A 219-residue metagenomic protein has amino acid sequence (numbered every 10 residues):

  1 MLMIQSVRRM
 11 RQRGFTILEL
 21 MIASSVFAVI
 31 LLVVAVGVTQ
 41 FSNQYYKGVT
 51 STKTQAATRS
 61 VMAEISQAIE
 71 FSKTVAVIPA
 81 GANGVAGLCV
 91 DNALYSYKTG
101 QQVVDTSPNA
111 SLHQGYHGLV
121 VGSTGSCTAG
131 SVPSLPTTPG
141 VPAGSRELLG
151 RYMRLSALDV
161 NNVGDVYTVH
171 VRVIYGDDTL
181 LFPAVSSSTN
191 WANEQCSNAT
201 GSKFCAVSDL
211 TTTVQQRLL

Functional and structural regions predicted by a protein language model:
L2-S6, R13-F71: Aliphatic-rich helix starts adjacent to a transmembrane/signal segment
V7-R11, F204-C205: Extreme N-terminus of proteins, especially the signal/transit-peptide cleavage junction and the first residues
R9, M21, A35, T39 (+3 more regions): Generic detection of intrinsically disordered/low-complexity segments and helix-coil linkers/edges
V77-H170, I174-T211, Q215: Type IV pilin-like appendage domain
R217-L219: Short, solvent-exposed mixed-charge patches
